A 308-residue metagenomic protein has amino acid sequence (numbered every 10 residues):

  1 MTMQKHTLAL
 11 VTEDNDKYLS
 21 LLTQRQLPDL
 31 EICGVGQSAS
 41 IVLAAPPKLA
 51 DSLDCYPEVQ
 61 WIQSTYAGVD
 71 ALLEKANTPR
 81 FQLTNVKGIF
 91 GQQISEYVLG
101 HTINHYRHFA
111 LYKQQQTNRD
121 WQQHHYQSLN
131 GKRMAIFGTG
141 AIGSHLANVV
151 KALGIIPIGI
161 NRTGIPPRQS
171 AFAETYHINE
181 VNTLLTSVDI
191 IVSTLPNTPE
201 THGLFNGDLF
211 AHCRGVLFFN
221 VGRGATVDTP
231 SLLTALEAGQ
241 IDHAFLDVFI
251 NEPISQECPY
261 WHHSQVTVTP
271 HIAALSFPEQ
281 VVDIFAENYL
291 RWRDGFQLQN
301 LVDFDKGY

Functional and structural regions predicted by a protein language model:
M1-I41: N-terminal glycine-/charge-rich "phosphate-binding" loop or analogous flexible N-terminal tail
Q4-K5, R80, N130-R133, G215: Phosphate-coordination loops involved in phosphoryl transfer and adenosine-cofactor binding
L19-T23, V35-S38, S52-Y56, A71-P79 (+2 more regions): Short loop/helix-cap segments at secondary-structure boundaries that form the rim of catalytic
S40-K113: Phosphate/diphosphate ligand-binding glycine-rich loop within oxidoreductases
T84-N85, I89-Y97, L111, E252-Y308: C-terminal helix-to-coil terminal segments
Y112-H145, E174: Glycine-rich NAD(P)-binding loop of Rossmann-like domains
I158: Conserved beta-strand positions in the Rossmann-like core of class I SAM-dependent methyltransferases
G164-P259: Rossmann-like adenosine-cofactor binding region
